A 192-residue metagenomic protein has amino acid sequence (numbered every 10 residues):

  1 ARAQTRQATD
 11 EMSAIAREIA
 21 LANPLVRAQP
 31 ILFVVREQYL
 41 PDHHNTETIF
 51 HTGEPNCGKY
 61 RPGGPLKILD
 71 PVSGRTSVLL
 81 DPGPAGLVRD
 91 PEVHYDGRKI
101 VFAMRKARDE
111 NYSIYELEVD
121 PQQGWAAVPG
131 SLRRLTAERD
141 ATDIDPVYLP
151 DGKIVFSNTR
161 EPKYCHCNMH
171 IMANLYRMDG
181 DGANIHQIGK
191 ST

Functional and structural regions predicted by a protein language model:
A1-Y60: N-terminal pre-domain segments of enzymes
L25, Y60, H94, K106-R108 (+4 more regions): Residue-level signal for WD-repeat beta-propeller blades
R27, L32-V34, L40-D42, K99-A103 (+3 more regions): Residue position within the beta-strands of beta-propeller blades
R27, P62, R75, E110 (+4 more regions): Cysteine-rich, disulfide-stabilized extracellular repeat modules
I31, A85-I100, D140-K153, T192: Conserved beta-propeller blade repeats
V34-P84, R105-R108, Y115-A127: Beta-propeller domains
P65, Y112, G152, S157-Y176: Beta-propeller blade termini and top-face loops
S73-G86, E118-T142, M178-T192: Multi-bladed beta-propeller domains
